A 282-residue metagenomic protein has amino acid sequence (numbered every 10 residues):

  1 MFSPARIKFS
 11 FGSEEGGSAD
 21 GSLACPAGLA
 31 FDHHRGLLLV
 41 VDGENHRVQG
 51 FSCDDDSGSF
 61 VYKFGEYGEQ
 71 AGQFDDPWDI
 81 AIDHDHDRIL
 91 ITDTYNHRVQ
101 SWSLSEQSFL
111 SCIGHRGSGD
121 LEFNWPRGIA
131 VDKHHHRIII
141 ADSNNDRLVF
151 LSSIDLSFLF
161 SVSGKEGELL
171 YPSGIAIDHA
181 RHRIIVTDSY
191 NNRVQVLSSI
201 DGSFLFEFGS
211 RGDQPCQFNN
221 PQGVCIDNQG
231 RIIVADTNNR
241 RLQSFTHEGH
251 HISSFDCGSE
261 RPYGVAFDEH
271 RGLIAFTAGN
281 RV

Functional and structural regions predicted by a protein language model:
M1-S22: A short helix->beta-strand "capping" segment at the edge of beta-propeller domains
K8-S13, S59-E66, L110-H115, L159-S163 (+2 more regions): Beta-propeller fold detector
S18-R35, E69-H86, S118-H135, E166-H182 (+3 more regions): Beta-rich, blade/repeat-based domains predominating in secreted/periplasmic proteins but also intracellular
H34, G43-E44, T94-Y95, H134 (+5 more regions): Short loop/turn segments immediately following the C-termini of beta-strands
L38-L39, R88-L90, R137-I139, I184-I185 (+2 more regions): Conserved beta-propeller blade signature
C53-D56, S103-Q107, S152-D155, S198-D201 (+1 more regions): Short loop/turn segments that connect beta-strands within beta-propeller blades
S111-I113, L121-V162, E166-H179, I184 (+1 more regions): Solenoidal tandem-repeat scaffolds enriched in leucines and small polar residues
